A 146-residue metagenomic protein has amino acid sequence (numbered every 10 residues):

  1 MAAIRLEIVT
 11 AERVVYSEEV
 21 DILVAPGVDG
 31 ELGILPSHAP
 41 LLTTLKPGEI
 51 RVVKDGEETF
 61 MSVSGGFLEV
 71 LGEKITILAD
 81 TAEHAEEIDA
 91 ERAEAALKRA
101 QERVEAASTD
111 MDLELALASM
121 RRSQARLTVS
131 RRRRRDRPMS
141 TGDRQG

Functional and structural regions predicted by a protein language model:
M1, Q145-G146: Short, low-complexity, intrinsically disordered N-terminal peptides in bacterial proteins
M1-F60: A positional/architectural concept
P36, V63, L78-A79: Thr-Gly-centered strand-to-loop micro-motif
V70: Short, charge-patterned binding micro-sites
E73-T81: Long, amphipathic alpha-helical segments that form or neighbor coiled-coils/leucine zippers used for dimerization
H84-Q145: Acidic/glycine-rich phosphate/pyrophosphate-binding loops and surrounding catalytic core that coordinate Mg2+
